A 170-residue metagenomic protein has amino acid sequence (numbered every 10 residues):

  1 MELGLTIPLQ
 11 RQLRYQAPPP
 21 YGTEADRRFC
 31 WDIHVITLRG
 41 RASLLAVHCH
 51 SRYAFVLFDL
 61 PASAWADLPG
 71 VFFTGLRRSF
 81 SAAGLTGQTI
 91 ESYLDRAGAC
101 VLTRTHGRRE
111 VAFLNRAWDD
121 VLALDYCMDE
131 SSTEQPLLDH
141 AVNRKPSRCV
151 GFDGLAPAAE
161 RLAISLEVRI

Functional and structural regions predicted by a protein language model:
M1-Y21, G84-I170: Globin-like tetrapyrrole-binding proteins
L13-L38: Short, basic/aromatic recognition patches
C30-D67: A short, conserved beta-strand element enriched in hydrophobic/aromatic residues
A62-S79: A short, polar/charged loop-to-alpha-helix boundary motif
